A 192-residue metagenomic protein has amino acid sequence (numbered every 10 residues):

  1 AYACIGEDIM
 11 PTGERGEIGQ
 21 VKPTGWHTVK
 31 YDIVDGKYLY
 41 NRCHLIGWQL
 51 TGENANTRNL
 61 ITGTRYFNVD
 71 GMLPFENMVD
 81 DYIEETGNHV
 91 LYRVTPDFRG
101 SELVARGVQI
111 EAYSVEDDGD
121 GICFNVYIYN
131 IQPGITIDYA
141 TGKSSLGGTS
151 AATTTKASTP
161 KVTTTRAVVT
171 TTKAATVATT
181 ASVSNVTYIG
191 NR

Functional and structural regions predicted by a protein language model:
A1-A152: Domain-level detector of nuclease and nuclease-like folds in predominantly extracellular/periplasmic contexts
A152-S182: Extracellular mucin-like PTS domains
A181-R192: Mature, structured domains enriched in cysteine- and short glycine motifs
